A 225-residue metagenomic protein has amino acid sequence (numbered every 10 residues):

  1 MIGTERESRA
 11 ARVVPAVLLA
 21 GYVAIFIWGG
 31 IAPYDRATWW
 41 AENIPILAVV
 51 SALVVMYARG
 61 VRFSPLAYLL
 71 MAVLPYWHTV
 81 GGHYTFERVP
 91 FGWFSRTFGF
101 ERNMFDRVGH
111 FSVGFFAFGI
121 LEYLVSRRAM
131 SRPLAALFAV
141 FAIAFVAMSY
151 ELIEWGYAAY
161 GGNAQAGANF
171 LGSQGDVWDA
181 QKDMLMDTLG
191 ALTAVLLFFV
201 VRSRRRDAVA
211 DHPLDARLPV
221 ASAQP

Functional and structural regions predicted by a protein language model:
I2-A20: N-terminal membrane topogenic signal
E5-R9, V55-A67, R127-L134: Membrane-interface helix-boundary motifs at transmembrane edges
G21-F115: "…centered on the first transmembrane helix and the immediately adjacent amphipathic helix/loop
G29, M71-G81, F118, E122 (+1 more regions): Alpha-helical transmembrane segments of multi-pass membrane proteins
R36-W39, R88-G92, F105, L152-L192: Interfacial helix-loop-helix junctions of multi-pass membrane proteins
A48-Y57, S112-R128, A159-G162, L185-R202: Membrane-interfacial alpha-helical segments at the cytosolic side of multi-pass membrane proteins
R127-Y157: Membrane-embedded catalytic cores of phosphoryl/pyrophosphoryl-handling enzymes
Q174-P225: Primarily interfacial, aromatic-capped hydrophobic alpha-helices that serve as membrane anchors
